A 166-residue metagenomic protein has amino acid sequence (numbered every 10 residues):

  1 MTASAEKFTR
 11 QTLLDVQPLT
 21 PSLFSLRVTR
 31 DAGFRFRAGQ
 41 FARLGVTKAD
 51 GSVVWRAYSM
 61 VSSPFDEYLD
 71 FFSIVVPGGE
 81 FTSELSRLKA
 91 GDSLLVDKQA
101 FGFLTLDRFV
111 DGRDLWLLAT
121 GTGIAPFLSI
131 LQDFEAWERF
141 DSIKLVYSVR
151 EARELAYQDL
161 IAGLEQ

Functional and structural regions predicted by a protein language model:
T2-D92, R150: Ferredoxin-reductase
S4-A5, E80-Q166: FNR/FR-type flavoprotein reductase catalytic core
